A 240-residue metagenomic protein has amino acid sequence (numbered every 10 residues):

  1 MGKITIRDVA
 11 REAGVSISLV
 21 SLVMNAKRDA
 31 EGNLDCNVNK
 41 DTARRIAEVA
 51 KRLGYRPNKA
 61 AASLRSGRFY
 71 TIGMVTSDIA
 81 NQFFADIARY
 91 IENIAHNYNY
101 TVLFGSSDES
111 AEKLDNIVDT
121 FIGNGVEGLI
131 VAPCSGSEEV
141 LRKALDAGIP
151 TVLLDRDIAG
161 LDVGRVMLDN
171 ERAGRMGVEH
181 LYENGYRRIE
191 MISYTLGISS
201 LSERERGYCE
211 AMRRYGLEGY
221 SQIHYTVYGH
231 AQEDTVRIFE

Functional and structural regions predicted by a protein language model:
M1-G67: N-terminal helix-turn-helix DNA-binding module of bacterial transcription factors
G2-R7, A47-F83, I87-R89, N97-Y98 (+2 more regions): N-terminal helix-turn-helix/winged-helix DNA-binding helices and compositionally similar short basic alpha-helical
I6, I46, I91, V140 (+2 more regions): Aromatic/hydrophobic pocket-lining residues that form π-stacking "cages" and hydrophobic walls in ligand
E12, R52, N93-T101, N116-G123 (+2 more regions): Bacterial carbohydrate/catabolite-sensing allosteric modules
I17-L22, L64-I79, H180, R188-T195: Short beta-strand segments enriched in small/hydrophobic residues
D108-A111, A132-S137: Short beta->alpha connector loops
G136-D146: Active-site-adjacent beta->alpha loops and helix N-cap segments on the catalytic face of soluble alpha/beta enzymes
